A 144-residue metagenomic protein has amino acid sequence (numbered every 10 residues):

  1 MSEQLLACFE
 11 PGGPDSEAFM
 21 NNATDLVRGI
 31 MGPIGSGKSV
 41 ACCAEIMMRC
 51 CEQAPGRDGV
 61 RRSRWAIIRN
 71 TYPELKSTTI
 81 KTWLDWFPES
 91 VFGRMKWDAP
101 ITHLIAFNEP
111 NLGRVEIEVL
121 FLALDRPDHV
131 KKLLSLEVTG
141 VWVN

Functional and structural regions predicted by a protein language model:
M1-N144: Phosphate/NTP-binding elements of NTP-utilizing enzymes
